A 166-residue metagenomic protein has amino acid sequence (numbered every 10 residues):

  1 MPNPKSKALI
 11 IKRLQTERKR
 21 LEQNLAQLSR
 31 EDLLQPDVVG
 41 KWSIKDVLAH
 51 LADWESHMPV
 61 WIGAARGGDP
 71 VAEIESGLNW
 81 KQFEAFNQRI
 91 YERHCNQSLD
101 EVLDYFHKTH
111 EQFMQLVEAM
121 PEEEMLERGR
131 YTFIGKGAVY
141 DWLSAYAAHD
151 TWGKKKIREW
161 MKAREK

Functional and structural regions predicted by a protein language model:
M1-K19: Extreme N-terminal tail/first-helix region
P2-K5, I44, F86-E101, F133-D141: Acidic/His metal-coordination segments adjacent to aromatic residues that form catalytic metal sites in metalloenzymes
A8, K12, K45, A49 (+3 more regions): A generic "alpha-helical surface" signal
R13, K81-L126: Acidic/histidine-rich alpha-helical segments that form the ligand environment of transition-metal centers
R13-T16, R20-D46: Long, hydrophobic N-terminal alpha-helical segment
L14, R18-L21, L25, M58 (+4 more regions): Hydrophobic alpha-helical core bundles mediating ligand binding, dimerization, or RNAP-core interactions
L34-A85, M114, M125-K166: Short, contiguous alpha-helical
